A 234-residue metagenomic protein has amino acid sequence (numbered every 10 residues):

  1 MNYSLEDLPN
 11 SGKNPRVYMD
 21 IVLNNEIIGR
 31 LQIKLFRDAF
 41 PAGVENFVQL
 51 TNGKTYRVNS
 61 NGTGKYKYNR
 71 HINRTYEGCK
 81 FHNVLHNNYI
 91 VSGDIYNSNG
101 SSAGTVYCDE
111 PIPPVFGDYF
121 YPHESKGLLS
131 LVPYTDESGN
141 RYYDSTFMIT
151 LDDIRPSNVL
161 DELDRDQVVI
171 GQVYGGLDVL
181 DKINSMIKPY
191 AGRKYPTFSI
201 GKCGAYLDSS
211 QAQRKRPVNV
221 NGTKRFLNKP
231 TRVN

Functional and structural regions predicted by a protein language model:
M1-N234: Cyclophilin-like peptidyl-prolyl cis-trans isomerases
